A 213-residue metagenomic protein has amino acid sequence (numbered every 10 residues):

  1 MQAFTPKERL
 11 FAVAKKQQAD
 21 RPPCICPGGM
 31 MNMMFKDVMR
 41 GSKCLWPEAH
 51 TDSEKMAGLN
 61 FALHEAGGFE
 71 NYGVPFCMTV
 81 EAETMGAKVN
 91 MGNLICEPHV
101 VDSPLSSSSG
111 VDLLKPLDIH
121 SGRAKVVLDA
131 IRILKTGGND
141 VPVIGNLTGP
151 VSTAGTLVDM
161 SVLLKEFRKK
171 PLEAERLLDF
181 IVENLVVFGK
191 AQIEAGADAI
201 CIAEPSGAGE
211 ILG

Functional and structural regions predicted by a protein language model:
M1-M34, M39, E70, I95-V100 (+1 more regions): Active-site loop segments of alpha/beta catalytic cores
E8-L10, L45, G58, G73-P75 (+1 more regions): Residue-level detector of functional hotspots within protein domains
M31, M39-A66: Active-site-flanking structural segment that lines cofactor/substrate pockets
D37-H50, S109-H120: Short, basic, glycine/proline-bearing loop/turn elements
S53-L59, S103-S108, A174-L178: Short C-terminal domain-edge/linker segments immediately following a structured domain
K55-P75, K190-G196: Catalytic domains of carbohydrate-active enzymes, especially glycoside hydrolases
V74-L117, D140: A contiguous, low-structure linker/loop signature
